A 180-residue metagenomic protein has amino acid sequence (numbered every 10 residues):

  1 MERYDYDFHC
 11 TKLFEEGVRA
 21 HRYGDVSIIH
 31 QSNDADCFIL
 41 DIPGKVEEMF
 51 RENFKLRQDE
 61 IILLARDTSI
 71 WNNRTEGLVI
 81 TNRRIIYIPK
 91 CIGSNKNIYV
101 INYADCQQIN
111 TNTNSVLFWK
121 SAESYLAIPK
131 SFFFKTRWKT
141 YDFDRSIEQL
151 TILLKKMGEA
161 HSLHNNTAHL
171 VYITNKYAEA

Functional and structural regions predicted by a protein language model:
E2-L78: Anionic N-terminal interaction surfaces
R3-S27, D34, S69, C91-A180: Acidic, Ser/Thr- and proline-rich intrinsically disordered linker/docking segments of eukaryotic scaffolds
Q58-D59, I80, N95, Y103: Short, well-ordered coil/turn elements that cap or connect secondary structure elements
S69-K96: Conserved beta-hairpin
